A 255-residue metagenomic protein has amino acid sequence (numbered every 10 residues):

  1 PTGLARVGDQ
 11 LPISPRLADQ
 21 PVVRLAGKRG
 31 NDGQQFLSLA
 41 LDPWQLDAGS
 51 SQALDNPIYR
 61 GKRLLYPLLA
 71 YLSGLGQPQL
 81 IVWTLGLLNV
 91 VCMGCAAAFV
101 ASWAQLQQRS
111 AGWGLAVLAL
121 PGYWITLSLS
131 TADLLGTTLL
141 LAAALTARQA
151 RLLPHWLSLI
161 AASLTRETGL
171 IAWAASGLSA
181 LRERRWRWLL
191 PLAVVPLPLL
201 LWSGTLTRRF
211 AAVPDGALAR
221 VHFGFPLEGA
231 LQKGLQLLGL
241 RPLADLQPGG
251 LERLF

Functional and structural regions predicted by a protein language model:
P1, A174-L178, R182-F255: Membrane-lumen/periplasm interface segments of specific transmembrane helices in polyprenyl phosphate-linked
T2-S51: Extracytoplasmic loop-helix module adjacent to an early transmembrane segment
G8-D9, L87-C95, A119, T131-A142 (+1 more regions): Membrane-embedded alpha-helical segments of multi-pass membrane proteins, especially the transmembrane helices
G30-A48, Q52-P78: Short hydrophobic/aromatic helix or loop-helix immediately within or flanking a transmembrane segment in polytopic
I58, K62, S73, L80-V91 (+3 more regions): Membrane-embedded glycan-lipid processing machinery
Q79-W83, A97-L120, T137-T138: Transmembrane-helix signature of polytopic, membrane-embedded enzymes that assemble or transfer cell-envelope glycans
F99, V117-A119, T126, L135-H155: Specific aromatic-rich, kink-prone transmembrane helix
L140-L145, L152-A180, P196-L197: Membrane-interface alpha helices of multi-pass inner-membrane proteins
